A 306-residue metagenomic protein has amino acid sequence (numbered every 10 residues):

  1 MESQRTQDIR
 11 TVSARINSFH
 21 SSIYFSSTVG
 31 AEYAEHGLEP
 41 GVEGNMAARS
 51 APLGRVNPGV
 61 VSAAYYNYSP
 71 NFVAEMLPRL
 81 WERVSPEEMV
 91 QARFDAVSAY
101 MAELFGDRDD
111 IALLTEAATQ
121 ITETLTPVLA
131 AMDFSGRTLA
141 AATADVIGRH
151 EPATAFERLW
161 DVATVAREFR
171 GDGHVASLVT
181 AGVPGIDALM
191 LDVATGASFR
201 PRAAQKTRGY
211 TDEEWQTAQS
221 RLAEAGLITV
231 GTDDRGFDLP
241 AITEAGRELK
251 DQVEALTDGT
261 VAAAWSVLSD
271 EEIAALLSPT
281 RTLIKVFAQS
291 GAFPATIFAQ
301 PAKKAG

Functional and structural regions predicted by a protein language model:
M1-T217, L227, T296, Q300-K303: Phosphate/adenylate-binding glycine loop and adjacent helical scaffold
A223-D234: A short, conserved structural fragment
R235-R247: Minor-groove-contacting beta-hairpin "wing" of winged helix-turn-helix DNA-binding domains
R247-G259: Short glycine/proline-rich, acidic loop/turn segments that cap or connect secondary-structure elements
A263-K303: Terminal interaction helix/tail motif
